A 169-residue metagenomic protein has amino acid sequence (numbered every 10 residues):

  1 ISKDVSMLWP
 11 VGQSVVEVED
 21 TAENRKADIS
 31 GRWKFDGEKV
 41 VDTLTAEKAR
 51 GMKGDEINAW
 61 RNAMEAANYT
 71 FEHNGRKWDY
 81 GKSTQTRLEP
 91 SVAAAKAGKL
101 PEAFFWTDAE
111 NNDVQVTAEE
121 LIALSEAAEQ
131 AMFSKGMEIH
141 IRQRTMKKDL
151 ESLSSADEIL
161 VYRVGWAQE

Functional and structural regions predicted by a protein language model:
S2-S30, K34-E169: A preference for well-ordered globular domain cores that mediate specific macromolecular interactions or catalysis
